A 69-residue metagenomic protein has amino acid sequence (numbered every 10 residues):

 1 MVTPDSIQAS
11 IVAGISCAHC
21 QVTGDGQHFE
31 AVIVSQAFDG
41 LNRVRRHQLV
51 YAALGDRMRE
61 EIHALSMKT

Functional and structural regions predicted by a protein language model:
M1-T69: N-terminal, polar/charged subdomain of small-to-medium soluble alpha/beta proteins
